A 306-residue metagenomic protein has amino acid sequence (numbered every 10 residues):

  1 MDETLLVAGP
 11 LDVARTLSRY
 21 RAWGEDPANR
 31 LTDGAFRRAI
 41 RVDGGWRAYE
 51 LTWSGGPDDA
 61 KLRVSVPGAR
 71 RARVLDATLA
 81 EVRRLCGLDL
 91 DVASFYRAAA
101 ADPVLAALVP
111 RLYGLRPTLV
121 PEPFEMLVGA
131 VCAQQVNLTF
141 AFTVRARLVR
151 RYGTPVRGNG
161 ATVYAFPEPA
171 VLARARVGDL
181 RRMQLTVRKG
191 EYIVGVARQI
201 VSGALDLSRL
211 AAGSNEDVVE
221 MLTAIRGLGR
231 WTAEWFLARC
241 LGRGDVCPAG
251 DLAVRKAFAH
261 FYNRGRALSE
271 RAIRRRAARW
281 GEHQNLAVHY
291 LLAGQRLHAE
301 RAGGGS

Functional and structural regions predicted by a protein language model:
M1-S306: HhH-family (HhH-GPD) DNA N-glycosylase catalytic core used in base-excision repair
